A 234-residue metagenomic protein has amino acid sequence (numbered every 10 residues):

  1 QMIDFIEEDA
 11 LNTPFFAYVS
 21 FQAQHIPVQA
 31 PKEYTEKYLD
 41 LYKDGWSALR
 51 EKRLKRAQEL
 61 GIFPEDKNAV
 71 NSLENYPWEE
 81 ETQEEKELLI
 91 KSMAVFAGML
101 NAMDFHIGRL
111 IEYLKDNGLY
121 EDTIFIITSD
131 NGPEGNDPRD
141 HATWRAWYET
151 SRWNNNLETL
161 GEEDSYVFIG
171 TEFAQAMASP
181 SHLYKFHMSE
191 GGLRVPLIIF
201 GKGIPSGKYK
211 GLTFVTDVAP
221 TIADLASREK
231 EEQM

Functional and structural regions predicted by a protein language model:
Q1, A102-H106, D217, T221: Charged catalytic carboxylate motif
Q1-N71, M99, M103, L114-T128 (+2 more regions): Active-site regions of oxyanion-processing enzymes, predominantly non-cytosolic
F21-Q24, Y34-K43, A97, E134 (+3 more regions): Catalytic cores of eukaryotic secretory-pathway lumenal/extracellular enzymes that build and remodel glycoconjugates
D44-A48, E87-I90, A94-N101, Y209-T216: Soluble non-cytosolic domains of exported or imported proteins
A69-P77, M234: Short linear loop/turn motifs
N75-S92, P196, F200-I204: Short glycine/proline-rich turn/loop motifs
M93, A102-H106, L110, L114-E162: Gly/Pro-rich turn-and-neighbor structural signature
I111-E112, E149-M234: Substrate-binding rim/cap in mid-to-C-terminal beta-strand-loop elements of soluble/periplasmic
